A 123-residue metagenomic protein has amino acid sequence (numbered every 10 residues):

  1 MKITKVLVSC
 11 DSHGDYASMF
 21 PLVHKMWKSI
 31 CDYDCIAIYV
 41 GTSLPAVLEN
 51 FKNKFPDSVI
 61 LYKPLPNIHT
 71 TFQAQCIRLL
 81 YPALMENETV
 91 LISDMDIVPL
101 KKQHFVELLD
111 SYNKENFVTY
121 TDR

Functional and structural regions predicted by a protein language model:
M1-N67: N-terminal anchoring/stem segment of glycosyltransferases
M19-F20, L44, Q75-R78, K101: Amphipathic coiled-coil/heptad-repeat helices and related helical stalk/stem segments that mediate oligomerization
K25-S29, L80, D110: Surface-exposed alpha-helical segments enriched in charged/polar residues
I36, L91-S93, V118-T119: Hydrophobic/aromatic beta-strand patches that form the interior of the parallel beta-sheet core in alpha/beta enzyme
K52-P56, L84, E107-N113: Short, surface-exposed basic-aromatic patches at helix termini and helix-loop junctions that form
L65-L91: A conserved donor-nucleotide-binding helix/loop in the catalytic core of Leloir-type glycosyltransferases
D94-V98: The conserved acidic donor/metal-binding loop of glycosyltransferases
L100-R123: Conserved donor-nucleotide/metal-binding helix-loop-beta segment in metal-dependent transferases, i.e., the alpha-helix
